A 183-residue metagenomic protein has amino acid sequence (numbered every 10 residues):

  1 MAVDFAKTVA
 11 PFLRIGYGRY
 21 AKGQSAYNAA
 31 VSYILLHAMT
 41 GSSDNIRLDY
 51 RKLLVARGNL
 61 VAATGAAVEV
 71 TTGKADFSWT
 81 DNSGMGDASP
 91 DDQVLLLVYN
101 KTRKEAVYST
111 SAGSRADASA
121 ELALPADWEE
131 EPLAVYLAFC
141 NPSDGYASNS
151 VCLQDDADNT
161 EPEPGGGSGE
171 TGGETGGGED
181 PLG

Functional and structural regions predicted by a protein language model:
M1-A63: Long, polar/Ser/Thr-enriched low-complexity segments that form simple helices or flexible linkers at protein ends
V3-G16, L122-A147: Beta-strand-rich modules
A6, F77-W79, L96, L137: An aromatic-rich alpha-helical recognition segment common to small helix-rich domains
A38-S89, G113, D144, N149-G183: Pro/Thr/Ser/Gly-rich low-complexity, intrinsically disordered linker/stalk tracts
T71-G73, V94-V98, S111: Short amphipathic alpha-helical segments, especially helix-boundary/capping motifs
S83-R103, E130-L133: Solvent-exposed loop/turn segments flanking beta-strands in beta-repeat/beta-sandwich domains
V98-W128, S150, D155: Recognizes extended acidic, P/S/T-rich segments that occur within or adjacent to Ig-like beta-sandwich modules
